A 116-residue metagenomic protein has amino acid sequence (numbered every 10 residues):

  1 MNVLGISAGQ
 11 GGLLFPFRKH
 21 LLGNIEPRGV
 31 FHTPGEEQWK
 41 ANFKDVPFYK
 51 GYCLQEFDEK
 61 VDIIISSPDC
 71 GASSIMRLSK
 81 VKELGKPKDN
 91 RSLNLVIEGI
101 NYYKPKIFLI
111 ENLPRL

Functional and structural regions predicted by a protein language model:
M1-L116: Conserved active-site and SAM-binding loop architecture of S-adenosyl-L-methionine-dependent nucleic-acid
